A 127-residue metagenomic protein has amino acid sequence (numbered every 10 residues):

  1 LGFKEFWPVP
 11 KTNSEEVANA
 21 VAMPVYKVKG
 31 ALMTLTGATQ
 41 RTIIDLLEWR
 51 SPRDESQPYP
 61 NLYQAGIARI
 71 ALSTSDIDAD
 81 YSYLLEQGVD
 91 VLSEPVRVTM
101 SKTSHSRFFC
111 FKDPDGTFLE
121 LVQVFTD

Functional and structural regions predicted by a protein language model:
L1-R41, A79, E86, K102: Core segments of cupin and vicinal oxygen chelate
N13, F125-D127: A short acidic/small-residue loop/turn micro-motif
M33-A38, F111-P114, V124: Active-site beta-strand termini and strand-to-loop segments that position acidic
I67-R69: Eukaryotic phosphotyrosine signaling hubs
L92-M100: Short, basic/aromatic recognition patches
S106-F108: Short loop/turn microsegments at loop-to-beta-strand junctions
